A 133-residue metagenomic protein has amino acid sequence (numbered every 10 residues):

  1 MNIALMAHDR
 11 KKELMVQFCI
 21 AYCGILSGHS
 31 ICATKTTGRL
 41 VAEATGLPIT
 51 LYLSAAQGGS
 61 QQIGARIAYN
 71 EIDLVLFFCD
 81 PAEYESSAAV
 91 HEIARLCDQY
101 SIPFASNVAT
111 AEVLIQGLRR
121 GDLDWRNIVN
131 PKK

Functional and structural regions predicted by a protein language model:
G28-T37: Short internal beta-strands
S30, L47-Q57, R126-I128: Short hydrophobic/aromatic-enriched beta-strand-loop microsegments
C32, A94-L114: Short, acidic/small-residue loops that bind anionic groups at enzyme active sites
L53-S60, P81, T110: Short, acidic/turn-prone active-site loops that include or flank metal/cofactor- and phosphate-binding residues
S60-Q99: Mid-chain, well-packed structural core segment of small domains
A109-K133: Short, glycine-/small-residue-rich phosphate/pyrophosphate-handling segment
